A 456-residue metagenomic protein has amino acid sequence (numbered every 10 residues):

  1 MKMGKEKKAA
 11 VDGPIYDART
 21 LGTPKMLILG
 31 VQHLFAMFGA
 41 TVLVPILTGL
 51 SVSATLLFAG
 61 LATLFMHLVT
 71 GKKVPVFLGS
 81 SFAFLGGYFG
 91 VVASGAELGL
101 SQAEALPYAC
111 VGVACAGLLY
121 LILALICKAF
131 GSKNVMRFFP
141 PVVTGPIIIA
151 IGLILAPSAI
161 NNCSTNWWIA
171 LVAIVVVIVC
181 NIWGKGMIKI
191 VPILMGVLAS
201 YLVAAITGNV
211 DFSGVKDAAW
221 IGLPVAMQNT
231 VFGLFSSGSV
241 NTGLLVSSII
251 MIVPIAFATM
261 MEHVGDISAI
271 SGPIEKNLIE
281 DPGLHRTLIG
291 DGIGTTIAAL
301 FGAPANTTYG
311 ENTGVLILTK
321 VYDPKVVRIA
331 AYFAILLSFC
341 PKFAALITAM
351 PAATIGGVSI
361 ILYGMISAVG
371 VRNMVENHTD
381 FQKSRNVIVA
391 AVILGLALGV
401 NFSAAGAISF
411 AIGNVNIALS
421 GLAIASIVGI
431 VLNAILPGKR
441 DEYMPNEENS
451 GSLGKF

Functional and structural regions predicted by a protein language model:
M1-I28, F212-G238, G272-I279, A434-F456: Intrinsically disordered, low-complexity non-transmembrane regions of multi-pass membrane transporters
M1-L78, A83-A103: N-terminal signal-anchor module of multipass membrane proteins
A9-V11, F38-T41, A173-C180, V191 (+4 more regions): Juxtamembrane interface elements at the cytosolic ends of transmembrane helices in multi-pass membrane proteins
I15-P24, I46-H67, M251-P324, K455: Membrane-embedded helical hairpins/re-entrant loop segments and their flanking transmembrane helices within multi-pass
P24-A40, I169-A173, V191-P192, P224-D266 (+1 more regions): Hydrophobic, membrane-embedded alpha-helices of multi-pass small-molecule transporters
L50-T55, K72-L85, V135-T144, K189-M195 (+3 more regions): Short, non-helical or kinked segments that cap or interrupt transmembrane helices
F89-G95, N181, N312-V327, F333-S338: Interfacial segments of multi-pass membrane proteins
A105-S213, A331-E447: Membrane-embedded alpha-helical modules
